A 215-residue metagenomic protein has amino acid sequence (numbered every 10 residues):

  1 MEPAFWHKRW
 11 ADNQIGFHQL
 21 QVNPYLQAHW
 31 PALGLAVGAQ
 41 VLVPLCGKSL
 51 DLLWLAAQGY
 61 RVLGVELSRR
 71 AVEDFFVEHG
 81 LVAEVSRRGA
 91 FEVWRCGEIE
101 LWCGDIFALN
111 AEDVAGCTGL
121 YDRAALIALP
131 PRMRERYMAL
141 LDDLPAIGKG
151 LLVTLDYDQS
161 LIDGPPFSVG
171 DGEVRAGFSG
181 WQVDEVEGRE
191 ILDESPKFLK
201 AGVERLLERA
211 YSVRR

Functional and structural regions predicted by a protein language model:
M1-V37, K48-L52, G64-I99, C103-D113 (+2 more regions): Class I (Rossmann-like) S-adenosyl-L-methionine-dependent methyltransferase catalytic domain, capturing the SAM-binding
V41-P44, L101-C103, L120: Extended hydrophobic secondary-structure segments that form protein cores and membrane-embedded regions
L42-G47, L55, A125: Class I SAM-dependent methyltransferase "Motif I" SAM/SAH-binding loop
C46-K48, P131-R132: Short beta->alpha connector loops
A57-R61: Conserved S-adenosyl-L-methionine
I106-L109, T118-M133: A short SAM/SAH-binding and catalytic strip from SAM-dependent methyltransferases
